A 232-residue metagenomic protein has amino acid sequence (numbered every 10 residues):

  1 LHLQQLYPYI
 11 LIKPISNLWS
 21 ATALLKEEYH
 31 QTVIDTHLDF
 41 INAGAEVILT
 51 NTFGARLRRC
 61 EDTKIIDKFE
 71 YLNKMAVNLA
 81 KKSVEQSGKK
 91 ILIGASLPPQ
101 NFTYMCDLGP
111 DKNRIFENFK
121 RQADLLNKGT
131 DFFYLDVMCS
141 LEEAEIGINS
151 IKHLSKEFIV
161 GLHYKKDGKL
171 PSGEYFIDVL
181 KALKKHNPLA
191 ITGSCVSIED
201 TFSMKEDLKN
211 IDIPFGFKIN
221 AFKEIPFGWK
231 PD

Functional and structural regions predicted by a protein language model:
L1-D232: Domain-level signal for soluble alpha/beta catalytic cores
